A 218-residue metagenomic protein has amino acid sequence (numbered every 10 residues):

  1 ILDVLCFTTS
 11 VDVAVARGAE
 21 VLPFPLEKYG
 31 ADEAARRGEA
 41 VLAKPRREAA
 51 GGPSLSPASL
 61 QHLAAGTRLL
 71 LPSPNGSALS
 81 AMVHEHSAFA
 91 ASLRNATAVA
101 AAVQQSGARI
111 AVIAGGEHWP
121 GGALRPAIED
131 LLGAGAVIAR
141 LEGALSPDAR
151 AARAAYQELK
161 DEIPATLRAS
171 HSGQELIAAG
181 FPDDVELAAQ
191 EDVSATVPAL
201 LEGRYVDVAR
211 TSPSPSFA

Functional and structural regions predicted by a protein language model:
I1, L22-P23, F89: Short catalytic-loop micro-motif centered on adjacent basic/acidic residues
I1-L2, A43-K44, L71-S73, V112-G115: Short beta-strand segments
I1-V4, D32: Non-transmembrane, aqueous-exposed alpha-helical and coiled segments at domain scale
F7-S10, S77-L79, T97-V99: Short glycine/serine/threonine-rich phosphate/pyrophosphate-binding segments that cradle anionic phosphate groups
T8-D12, A16-E33, A40-R47: A short aromatic-anchored loop/beta-hairpin motif
P25-G30, R46-A50, N75-G76, S92-A96: Short, acidic/turn-prone active-site loops that include or flank metal/cofactor- and phosphate-binding residues
R37-G38, P53-S87, A101, S106-G107 (+1 more regions): Long, charged alpha-helical interface segments
